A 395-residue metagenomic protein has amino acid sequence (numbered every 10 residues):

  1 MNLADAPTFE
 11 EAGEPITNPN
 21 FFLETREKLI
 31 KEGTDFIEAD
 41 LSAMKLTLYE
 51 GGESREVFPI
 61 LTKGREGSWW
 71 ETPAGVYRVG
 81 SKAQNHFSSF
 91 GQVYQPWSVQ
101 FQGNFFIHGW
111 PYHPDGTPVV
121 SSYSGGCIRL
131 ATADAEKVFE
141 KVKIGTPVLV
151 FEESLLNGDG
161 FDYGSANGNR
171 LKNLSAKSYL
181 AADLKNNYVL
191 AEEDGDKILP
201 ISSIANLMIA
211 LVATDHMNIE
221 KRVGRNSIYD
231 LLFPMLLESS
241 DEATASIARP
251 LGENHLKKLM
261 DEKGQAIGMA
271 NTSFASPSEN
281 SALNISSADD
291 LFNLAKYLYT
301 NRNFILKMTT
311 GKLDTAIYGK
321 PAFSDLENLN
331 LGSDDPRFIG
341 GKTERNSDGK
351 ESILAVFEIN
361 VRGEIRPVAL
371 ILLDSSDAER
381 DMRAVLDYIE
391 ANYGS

Functional and structural regions predicted by a protein language model:
M1-E32, D162-K172, A181, V189: N-terminal, intrinsically disordered, polar/charged segments of Gram-positive cell-envelope systems that serve as
E11-G116: Gly/Pro-biased beta-strand-loop elements
I16, W70-A74, A83-N169, H216: Exported/periplasmic cell-wall-interacting domains
E32-T34, L41-M44, R55-V57, T72-V76 (+17 more regions): Extracytoplasmic
T146, D215-I228, L256, R302-G311: Short, well-structured active-site flanking segments
D159-S178, A182, V189-L190, R249-S395: Penicillin-recognizing serine hydrolase domain
N186-N187, P200-E220, L291: Active-site SXXK
E220-P250, S324-G340: Conserved catalytic neighborhood of penicillin-recognizing serine enzymes
